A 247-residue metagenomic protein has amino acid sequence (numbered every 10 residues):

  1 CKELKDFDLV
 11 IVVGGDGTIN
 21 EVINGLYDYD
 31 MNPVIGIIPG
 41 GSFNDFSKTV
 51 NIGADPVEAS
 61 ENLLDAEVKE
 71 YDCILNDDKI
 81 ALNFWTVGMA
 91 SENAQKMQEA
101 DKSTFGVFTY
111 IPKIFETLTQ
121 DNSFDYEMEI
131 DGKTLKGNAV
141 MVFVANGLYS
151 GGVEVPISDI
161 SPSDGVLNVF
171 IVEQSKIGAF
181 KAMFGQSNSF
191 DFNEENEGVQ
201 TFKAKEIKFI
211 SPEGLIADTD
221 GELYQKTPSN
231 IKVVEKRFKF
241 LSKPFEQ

Functional and structural regions predicted by a protein language model:
C1-V13, N20, N24-G25, E58 (+2 more regions): ATP/NTP phosphate-donor binding region
V13-G15, G40: Glycine-rich beta-strand-to-loop/alpha-helix junction loops that act as flexible
I23-L26, K48-V50, V155-P156: Short amphipathic alpha-helical segments
D28-F143: Catalytic core of DAGKc-family lipid kinases
T86, A90, F143-S158, L223: Glycine-rich phosphate/pyrophosphate-binding beta-alpha loops
D101-F108, V155-G178: Gly/Ser/Thr-rich active-site loops/lids in small-molecule metabolic enzymes that frequently grip phosphoryl groups
N122-F124, N138-V140, S163-N168, K203-K205: A generic structural signal for short beta-strands and their flanking turns/coil linkers
I130, K136, S161, I171-Q247: ATP/nucleoside-binding phosphotransfer catalytic cores, i.e., glycine-rich phosphate-binding loops
